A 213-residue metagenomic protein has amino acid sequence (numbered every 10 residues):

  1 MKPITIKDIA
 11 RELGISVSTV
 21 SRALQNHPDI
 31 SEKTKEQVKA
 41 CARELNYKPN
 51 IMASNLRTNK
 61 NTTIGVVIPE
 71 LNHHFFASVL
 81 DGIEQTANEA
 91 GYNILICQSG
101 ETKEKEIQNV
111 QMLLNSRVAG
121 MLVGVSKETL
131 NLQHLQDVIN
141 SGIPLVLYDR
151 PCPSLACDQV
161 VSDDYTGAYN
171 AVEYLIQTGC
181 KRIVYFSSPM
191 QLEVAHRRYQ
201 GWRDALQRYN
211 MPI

Functional and structural regions predicted by a protein language model:
M1-T62: N-terminal helix-turn-helix DNA-binding module of bacterial transcription factors
K2, S31-T34, F76, V161-D164 (+1 more regions): Short, conserved glycine- and acidic-residue-centered signature motifs in active-site or ligand-binding loops
E12, E44, Q85-N93, Q111-R117 (+2 more regions): Bacterial carbohydrate/catabolite-sensing allosteric modules
E12, V17-R22, L56-N72, Y174 (+1 more regions): Short beta-strand segments enriched in small/hydrophobic residues
L45-A119, H196, Q200-R208: Amphipathic helical "hinge" segments at domain boundaries
G100-K103, S126-L130: Short beta->alpha connector loops
